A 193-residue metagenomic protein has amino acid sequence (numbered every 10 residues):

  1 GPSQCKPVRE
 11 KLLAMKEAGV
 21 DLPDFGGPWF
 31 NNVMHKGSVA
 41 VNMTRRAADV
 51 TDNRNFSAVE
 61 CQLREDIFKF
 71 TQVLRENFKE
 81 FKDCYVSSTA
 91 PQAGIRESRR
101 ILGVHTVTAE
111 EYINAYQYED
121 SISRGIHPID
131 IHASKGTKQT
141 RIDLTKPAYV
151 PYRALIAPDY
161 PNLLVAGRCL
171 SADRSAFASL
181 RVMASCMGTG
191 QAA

Functional and structural regions predicted by a protein language model:
G1-A192: Flavin (FAD/FMN)-binding glycine-rich loop and adjacent Rossmann-like elements that form
